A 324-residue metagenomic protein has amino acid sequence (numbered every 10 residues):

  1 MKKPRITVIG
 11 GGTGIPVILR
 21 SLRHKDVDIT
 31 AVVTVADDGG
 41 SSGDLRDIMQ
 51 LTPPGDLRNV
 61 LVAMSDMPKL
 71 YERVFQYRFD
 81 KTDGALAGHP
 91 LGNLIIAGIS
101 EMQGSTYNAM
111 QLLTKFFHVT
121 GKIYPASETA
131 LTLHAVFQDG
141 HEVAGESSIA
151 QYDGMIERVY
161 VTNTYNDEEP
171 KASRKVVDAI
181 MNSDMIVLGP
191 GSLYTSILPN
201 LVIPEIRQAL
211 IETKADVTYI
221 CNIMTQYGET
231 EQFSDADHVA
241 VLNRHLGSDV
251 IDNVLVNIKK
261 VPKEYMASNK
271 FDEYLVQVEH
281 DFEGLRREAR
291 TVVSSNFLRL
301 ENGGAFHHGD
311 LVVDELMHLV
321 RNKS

Functional and structural regions predicted by a protein language model:
M1-I6, R23, V27-A31, H118 (+5 more regions): Non-transmembrane, aqueous-exposed alpha-helical and coiled segments at domain scale
M1-T52: Gly/lys/ser-thr-rich phosphate-binding loops in alpha/beta enzymes that coordinate phosphoanhydride or phosphate groups
V27, T213-V217, I251, A289-R290: A short helix->loop->beta-strand "cap" motif at the edges of active sites that frequently abuts
A36-M155, E315-H318: Electropositive, gly/pro-rich neighborhoods at or near active sites that engage anionic ligands
T129-P190, Y194: Active-site gating loop/helix substructures
A179, V202-T213: Catalytic-core regions built around general acid/base machinery
N200-R207, F233-H238: Charged helix-capping and loop-helix junction motifs
Q232-S324: C-terminal functional extensions of proteins
